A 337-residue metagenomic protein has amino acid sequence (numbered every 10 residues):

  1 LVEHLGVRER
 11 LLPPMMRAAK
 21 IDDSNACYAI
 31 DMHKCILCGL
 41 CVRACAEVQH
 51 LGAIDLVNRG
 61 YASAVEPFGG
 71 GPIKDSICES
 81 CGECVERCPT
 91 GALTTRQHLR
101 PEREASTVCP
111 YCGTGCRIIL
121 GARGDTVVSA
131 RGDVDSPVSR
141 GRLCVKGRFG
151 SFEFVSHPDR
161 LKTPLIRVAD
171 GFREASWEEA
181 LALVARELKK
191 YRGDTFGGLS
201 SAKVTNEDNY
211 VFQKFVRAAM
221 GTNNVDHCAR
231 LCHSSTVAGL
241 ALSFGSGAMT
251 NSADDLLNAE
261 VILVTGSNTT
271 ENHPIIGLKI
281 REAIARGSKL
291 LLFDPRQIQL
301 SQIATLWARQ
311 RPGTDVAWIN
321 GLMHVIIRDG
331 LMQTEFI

Functional and structural regions predicted by a protein language model:
L1-L331: N-terminal export/assembly segments and adjacent metallocofactor-ligating motifs of anaerobic energy-metabolism
F336: Short, solvent-exposed loop/beta-turn-alpha elements that line the ligand-binding surface or hinge of extracytoplasmic
